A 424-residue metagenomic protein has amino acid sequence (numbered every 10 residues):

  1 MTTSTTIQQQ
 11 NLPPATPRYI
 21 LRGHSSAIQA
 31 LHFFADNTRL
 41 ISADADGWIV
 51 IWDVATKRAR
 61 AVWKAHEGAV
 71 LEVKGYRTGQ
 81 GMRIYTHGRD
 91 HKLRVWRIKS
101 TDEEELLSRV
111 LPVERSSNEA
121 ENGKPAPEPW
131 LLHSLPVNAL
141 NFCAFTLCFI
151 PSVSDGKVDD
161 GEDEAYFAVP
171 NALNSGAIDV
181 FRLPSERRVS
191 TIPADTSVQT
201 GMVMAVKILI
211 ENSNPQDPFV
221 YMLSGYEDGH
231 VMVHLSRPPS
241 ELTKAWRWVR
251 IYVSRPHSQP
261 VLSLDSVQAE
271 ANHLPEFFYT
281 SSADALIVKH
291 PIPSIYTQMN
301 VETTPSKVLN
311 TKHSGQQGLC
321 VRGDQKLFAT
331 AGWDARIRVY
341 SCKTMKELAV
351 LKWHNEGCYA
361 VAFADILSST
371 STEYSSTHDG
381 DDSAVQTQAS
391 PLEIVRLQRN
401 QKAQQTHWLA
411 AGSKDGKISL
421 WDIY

Functional and structural regions predicted by a protein language model:
M1-P13: Blade/loop signatures of beta-propeller domains
Q9-N11, P17-G23, A59-A65, E105-V110 (+5 more regions): Short C-terminal beta-strands that terminate individual repeats in beta-propeller domains, predominantly WD40 blades
S26-H32, G68-G75, A139-K157, V198-N214 (+3 more regions): Canonical WD40 repeat/beta-propeller blade segments in eukaryotic WD-repeat proteins
S26-Q29, T38, D46-V50, R58 (+11 more regions): Short coil/turn segments within WD40 beta-propeller repeats
N37-I41, R60-A61, Q80-Y85, S152-V158 (+9 more regions): Structural hallmark of WD40 beta-propellers
R97-G123, R182-V189, L235-A245, P291-M299 (+2 more regions): Short loop/turn segments immediately following beta-strands, especially the blade-tip and inter-blade linker loops
K99-Y166: Asp-box/WD-like beta-propeller blade repeats and closely related beta-sheet repeat scaffolds
A362-D365, A403-Y424: Blade-level signature of beta-propeller repeat domains, shared across WD40, Kelch, NHL, RCC1 and BNR/Asp-box propellers
